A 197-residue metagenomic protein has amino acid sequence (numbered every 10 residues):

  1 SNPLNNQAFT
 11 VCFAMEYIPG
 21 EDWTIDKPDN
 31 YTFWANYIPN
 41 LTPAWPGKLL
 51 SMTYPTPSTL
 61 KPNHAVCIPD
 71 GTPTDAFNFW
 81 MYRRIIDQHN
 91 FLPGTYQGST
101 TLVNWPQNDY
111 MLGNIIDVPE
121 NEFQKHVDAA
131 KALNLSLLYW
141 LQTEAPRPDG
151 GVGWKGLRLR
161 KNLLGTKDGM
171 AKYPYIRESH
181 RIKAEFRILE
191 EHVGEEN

Functional and structural regions predicted by a protein language model:
S1-N197: Flavin (FAD/FMN)-binding glycine-rich loop and adjacent Rossmann-like elements that form
